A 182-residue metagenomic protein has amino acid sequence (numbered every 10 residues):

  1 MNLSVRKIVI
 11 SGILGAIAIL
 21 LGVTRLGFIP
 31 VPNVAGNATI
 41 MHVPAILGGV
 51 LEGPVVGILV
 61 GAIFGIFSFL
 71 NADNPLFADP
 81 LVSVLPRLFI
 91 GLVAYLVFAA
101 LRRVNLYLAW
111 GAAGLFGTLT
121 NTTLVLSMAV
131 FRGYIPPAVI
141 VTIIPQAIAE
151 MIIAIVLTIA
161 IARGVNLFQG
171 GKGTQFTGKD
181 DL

Functional and structural regions predicted by a protein language model:
M1-G15, I135-L182: Alpha-helical transmembrane segments and their cytosolic interface
M1-V50: Hydrophobic transmembrane alpha-helices
L3, K7, A72-P80, R102-L106 (+3 more regions): Membrane-helix interfacial "entry" motifs
V9-G15, L20, V60, P80-V130 (+1 more regions): Short helix-perturbing small/polar motifs within transmembrane alpha-helices
L20-G36, A62-V97, A138-V141: Interfacial aromatic-anchored transmembrane helix boundaries in multi-pass membrane proteins
V23-V31, A72-F77, A99, R103-V104 (+2 more regions): Transmembrane helix-loop junctions in multipass membrane proteins, especially transporters and channels
A38, H42-V43, S83-R87, I144-M151: Alpha-helical transmembrane segments of polytopic membrane proteins
L47-G61: Membrane-helix interface "capping/anchor" motifs
